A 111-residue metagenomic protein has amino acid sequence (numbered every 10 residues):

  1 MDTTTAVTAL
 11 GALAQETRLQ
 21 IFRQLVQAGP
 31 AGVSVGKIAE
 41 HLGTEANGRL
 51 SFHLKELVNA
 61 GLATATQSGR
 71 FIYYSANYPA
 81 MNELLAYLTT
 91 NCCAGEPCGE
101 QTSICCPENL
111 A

Functional and structural regions predicted by a protein language model:
M1-T5, R23-Q27, Y78-A111: Amphipathic alpha-helical dimerization/coiled-coil segments that flank or bridge DNA-binding/regulatory modules
T4, G11-E45, S68-A80: N-terminal helix-turn-helix DNA-binding core of bacterial DNA-binding proteins
A9-G11, G29, F52-E56: Short, flexible segments with low predicted structural confidence
A14-T17, R23, A46, L54 (+3 more regions): Generic low-complexity, intrinsically disordered sequence content enriched in small uncharged/hydrophobic residues
T17, G32-V33, R49, G95 (+1 more regions): Secondary-structure transition/capping residues
V35-A65: Canonical helix-turn-helix DNA-binding module
K55-T89, C93: Charged, amphipathic alpha-helical coiled-coil/dimerization segments
